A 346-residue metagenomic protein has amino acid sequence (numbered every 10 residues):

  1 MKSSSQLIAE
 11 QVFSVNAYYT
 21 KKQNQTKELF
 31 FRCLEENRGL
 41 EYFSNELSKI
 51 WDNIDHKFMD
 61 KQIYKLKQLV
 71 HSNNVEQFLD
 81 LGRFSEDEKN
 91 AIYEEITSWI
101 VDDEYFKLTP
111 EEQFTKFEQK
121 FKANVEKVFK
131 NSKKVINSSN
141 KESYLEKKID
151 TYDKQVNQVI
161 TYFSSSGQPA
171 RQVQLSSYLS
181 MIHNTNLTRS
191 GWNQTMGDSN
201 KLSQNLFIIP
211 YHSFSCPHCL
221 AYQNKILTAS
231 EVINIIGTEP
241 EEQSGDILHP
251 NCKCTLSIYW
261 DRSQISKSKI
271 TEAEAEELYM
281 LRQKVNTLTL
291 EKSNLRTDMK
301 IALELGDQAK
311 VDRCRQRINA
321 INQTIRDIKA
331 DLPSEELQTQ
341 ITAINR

Functional and structural regions predicted by a protein language model:
M1-P169, R262-R346: N-terminal leader/targeting and assembly helices and adjacent pre-domain segments
K154, A170-S268: Acidic, glycine-rich two-metal-ion catalytic cores of nucleic acid-processing enzymes
